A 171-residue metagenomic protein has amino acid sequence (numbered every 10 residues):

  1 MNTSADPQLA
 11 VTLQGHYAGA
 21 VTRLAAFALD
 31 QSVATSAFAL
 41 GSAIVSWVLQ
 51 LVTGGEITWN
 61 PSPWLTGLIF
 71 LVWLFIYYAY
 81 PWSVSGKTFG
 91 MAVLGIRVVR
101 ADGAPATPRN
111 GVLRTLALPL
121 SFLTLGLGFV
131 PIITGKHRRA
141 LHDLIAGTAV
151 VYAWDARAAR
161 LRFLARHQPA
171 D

Functional and structural regions predicted by a protein language model:
M1-F122, L144, V151-D171: Short, small/hydrophobic-residue-rich motifs at membrane-helix boundaries and re-entrant hairpins of integral membrane
L123-G128: Alpha-helical membrane-embedded segments
V130-A156: Hydrophobic alpha-helical transmembrane segments and immediately flanking/interface helices in integral membrane
